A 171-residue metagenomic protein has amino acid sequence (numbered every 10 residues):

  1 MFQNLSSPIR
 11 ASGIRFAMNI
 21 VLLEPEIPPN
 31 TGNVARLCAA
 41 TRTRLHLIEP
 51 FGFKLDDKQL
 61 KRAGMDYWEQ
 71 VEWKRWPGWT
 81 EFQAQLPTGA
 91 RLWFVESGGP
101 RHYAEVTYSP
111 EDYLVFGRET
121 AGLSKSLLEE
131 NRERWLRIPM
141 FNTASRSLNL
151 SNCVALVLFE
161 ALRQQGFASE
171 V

Functional and structural regions predicted by a protein language model:
M1-V171: Post-transcriptional modification and biogenesis factors for structured RNAs of the translation apparatus
